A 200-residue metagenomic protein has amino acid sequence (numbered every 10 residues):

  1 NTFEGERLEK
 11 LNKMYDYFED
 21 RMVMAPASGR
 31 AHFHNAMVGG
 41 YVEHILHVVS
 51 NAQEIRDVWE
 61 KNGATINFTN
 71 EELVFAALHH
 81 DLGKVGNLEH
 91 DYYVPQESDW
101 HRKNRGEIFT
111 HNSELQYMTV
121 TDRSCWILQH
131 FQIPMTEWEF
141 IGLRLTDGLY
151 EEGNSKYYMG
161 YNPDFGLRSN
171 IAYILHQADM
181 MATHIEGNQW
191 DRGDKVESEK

Functional and structural regions predicted by a protein language model:
N1-A27: Non-catalytic interface/linker regions that flank or bridge core catalytic/transmembrane domains
M14-R21, H34-L46: All-alpha helical catalytic cores of prenyl diphosphate-utilizing isoprenoid enzymes
E19, L46-Q53, D57: Amphipathic, well-packed alpha-helical segments that form the structural scaffold of globular domains
R30-V38, E43, I55, I66-D194: Divalent metal-dependent catalytic cores for phosphoryl transfer on phosphate-bearing substrates
V58-N62: Active-site phosphate-binding and catalytic loops of NTP-dependent enzymes
S198-E199: C-terminal membrane module of polytopic membrane proteins
